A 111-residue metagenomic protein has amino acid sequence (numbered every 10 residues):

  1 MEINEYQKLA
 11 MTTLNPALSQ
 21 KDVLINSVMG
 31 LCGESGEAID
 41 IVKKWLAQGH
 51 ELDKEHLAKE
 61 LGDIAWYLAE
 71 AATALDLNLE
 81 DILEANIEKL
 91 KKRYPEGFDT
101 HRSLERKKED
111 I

Functional and structural regions predicted by a protein language model:
M1-L61, A65-I111: Flexible "arm" and connector segments at domain edges
